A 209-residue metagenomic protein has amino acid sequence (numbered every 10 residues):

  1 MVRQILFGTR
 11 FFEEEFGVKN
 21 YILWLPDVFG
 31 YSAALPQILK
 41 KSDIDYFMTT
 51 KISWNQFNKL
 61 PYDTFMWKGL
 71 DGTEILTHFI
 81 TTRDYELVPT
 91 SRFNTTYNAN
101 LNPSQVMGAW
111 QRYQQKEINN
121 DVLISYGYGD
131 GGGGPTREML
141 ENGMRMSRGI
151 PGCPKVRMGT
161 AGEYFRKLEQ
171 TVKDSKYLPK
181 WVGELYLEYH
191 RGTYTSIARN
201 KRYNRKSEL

Functional and structural regions predicted by a protein language model:
M1-L209: Catalytic-domain carbohydrate-binding cleft regions of carbohydrate-active enzymes
